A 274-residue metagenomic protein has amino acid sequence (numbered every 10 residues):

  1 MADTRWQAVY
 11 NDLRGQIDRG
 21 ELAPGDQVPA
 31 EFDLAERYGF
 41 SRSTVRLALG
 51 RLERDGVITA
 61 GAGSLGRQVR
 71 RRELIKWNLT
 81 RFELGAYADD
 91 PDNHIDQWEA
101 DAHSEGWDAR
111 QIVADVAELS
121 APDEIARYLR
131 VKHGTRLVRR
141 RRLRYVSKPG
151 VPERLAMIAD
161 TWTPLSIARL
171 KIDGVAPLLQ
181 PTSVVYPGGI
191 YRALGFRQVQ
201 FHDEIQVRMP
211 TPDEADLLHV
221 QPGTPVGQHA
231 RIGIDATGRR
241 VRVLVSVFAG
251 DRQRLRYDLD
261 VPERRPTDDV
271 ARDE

Functional and structural regions predicted by a protein language model:
T4-Y10, E36-R37, G50-H133, R169-T182 (+2 more regions): HTH-adjacent hinge/linker in prokaryotic transcriptional regulators
A8-D26, R37: Short helix->loop/beta-hairpin flanking segments within DNA-binding domains
G25-F40, L52-E53: A short alpha-helical element within helix-turn-helix/winged-helix DNA-binding domains across DNA-binding proteins
T44: Residues in the helix-turn-helix
L47: DNA-binding alpha-helical recognition surfaces that contact promoter or target DNA
Y87-Q228, I234-T237, V241-R242: Mid-protein regulatory/catalytic core that forms ligand/cofactor-binding pockets and protein-protein interaction
R239-R240, R252-R254: Polybasic (Lys/Arg-rich)
S246: Acidic, metal-coordinating catalytic segment for phosphate/diphosphate chemistry, firing primarily on the Nudix
